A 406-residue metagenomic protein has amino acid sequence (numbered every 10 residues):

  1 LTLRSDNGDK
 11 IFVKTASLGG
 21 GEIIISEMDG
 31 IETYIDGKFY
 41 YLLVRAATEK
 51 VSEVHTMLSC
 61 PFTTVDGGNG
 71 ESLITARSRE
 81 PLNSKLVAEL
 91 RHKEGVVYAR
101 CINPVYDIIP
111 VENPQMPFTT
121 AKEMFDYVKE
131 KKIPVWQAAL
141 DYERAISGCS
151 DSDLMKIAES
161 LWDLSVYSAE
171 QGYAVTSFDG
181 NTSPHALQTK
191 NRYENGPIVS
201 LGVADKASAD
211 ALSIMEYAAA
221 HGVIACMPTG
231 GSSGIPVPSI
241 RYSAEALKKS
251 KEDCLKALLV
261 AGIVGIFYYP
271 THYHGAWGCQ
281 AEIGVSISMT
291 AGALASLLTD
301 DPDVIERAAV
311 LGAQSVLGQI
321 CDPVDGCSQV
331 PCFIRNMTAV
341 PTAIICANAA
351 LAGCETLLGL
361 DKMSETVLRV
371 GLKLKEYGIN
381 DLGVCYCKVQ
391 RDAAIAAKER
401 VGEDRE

Functional and structural regions predicted by a protein language model:
T2-G222, L360-E406: Generic N-terminal targeting/processing segments that precede catalytic cores or assembly contacts
N195, V199-D205, C226-S233, Y242-E252: Glycine- and small hydrophobic-enriched segments that form the cores of compact globular domains
L201-A218, E252-T271, S315-P323: Acidic-glycine-rich active-site phosphate/pyrophosphate-binding loop
H221-I224, H272-G278, C327-V330: Active-site-adjacent structural elements in folded domains
H221-S239, C279-I287: Conserved phosphate/anionic-ligand binding catalytic regions in large, soluble enzymes, centered on
V237-K249, L294-T299: Alpha-helical support elements that line or immediately flank enzyme active sites and cofactor-binding pockets
A276-A308: A contiguous pocket-lining binding segment that forms or flanks enzyme active sites
S296-E406: Functionally critical mobile loop/hinge segments
